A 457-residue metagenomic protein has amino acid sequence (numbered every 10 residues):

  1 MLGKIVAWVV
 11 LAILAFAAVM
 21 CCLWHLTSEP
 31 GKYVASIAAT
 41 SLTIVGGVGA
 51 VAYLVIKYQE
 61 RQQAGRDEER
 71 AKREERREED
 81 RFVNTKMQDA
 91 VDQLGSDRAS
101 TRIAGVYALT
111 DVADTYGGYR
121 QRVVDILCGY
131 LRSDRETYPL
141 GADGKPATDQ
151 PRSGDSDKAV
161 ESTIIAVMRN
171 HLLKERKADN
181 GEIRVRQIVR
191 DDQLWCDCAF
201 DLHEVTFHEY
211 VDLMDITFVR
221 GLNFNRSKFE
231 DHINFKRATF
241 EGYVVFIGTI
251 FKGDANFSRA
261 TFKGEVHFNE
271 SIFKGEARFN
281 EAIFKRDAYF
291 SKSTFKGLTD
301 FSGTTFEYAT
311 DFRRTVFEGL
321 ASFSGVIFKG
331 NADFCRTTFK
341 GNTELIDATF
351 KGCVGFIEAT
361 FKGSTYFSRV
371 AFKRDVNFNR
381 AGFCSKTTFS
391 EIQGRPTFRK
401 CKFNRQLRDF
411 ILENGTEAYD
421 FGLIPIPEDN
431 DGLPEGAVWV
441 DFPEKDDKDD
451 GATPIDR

Functional and structural regions predicted by a protein language model:
K4-T85, D92: Membrane-embedded hydrophobic alpha-helical segments
E69, R73-R76, R81, T85-Q93 (+2 more regions): N-terminal leader/targeting and pre-domain segments
